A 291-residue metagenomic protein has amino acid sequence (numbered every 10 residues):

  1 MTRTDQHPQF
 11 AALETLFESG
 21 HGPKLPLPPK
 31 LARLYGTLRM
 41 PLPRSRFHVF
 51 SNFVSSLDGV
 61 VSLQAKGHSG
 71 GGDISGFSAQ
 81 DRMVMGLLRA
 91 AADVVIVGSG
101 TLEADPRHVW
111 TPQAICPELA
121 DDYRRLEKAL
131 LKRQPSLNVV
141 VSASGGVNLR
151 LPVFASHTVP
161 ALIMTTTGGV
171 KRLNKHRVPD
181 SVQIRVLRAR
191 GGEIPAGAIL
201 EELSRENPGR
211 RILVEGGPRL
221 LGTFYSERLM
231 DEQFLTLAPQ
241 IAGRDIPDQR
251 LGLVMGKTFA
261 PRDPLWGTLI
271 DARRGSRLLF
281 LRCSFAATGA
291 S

Functional and structural regions predicted by a protein language model:
M1-S291: Enzymes that bind and transform nitrogen-containing heteroaromatic metabolites
